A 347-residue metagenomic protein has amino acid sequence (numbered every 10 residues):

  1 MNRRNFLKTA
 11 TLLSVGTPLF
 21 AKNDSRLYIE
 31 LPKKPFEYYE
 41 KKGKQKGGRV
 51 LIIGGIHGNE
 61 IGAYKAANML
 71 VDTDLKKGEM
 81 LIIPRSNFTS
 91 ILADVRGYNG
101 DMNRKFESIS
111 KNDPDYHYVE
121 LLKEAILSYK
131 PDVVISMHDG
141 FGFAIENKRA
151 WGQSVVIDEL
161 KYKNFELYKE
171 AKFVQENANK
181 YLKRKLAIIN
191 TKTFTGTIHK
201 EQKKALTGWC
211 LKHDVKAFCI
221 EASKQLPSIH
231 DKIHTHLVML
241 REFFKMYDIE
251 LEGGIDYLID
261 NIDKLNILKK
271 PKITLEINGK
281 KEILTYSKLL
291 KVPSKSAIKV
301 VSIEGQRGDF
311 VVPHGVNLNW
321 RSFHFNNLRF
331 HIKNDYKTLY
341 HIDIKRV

Functional and structural regions predicted by a protein language model:
R3, L7-K8, K22-V347: Structured catalytic-domain cores with a bias toward divalent-metal coordination
L13-F20: Hydrophobic h-region of N-terminal signal peptides that target proteins for export in Gram-negative bacteria
